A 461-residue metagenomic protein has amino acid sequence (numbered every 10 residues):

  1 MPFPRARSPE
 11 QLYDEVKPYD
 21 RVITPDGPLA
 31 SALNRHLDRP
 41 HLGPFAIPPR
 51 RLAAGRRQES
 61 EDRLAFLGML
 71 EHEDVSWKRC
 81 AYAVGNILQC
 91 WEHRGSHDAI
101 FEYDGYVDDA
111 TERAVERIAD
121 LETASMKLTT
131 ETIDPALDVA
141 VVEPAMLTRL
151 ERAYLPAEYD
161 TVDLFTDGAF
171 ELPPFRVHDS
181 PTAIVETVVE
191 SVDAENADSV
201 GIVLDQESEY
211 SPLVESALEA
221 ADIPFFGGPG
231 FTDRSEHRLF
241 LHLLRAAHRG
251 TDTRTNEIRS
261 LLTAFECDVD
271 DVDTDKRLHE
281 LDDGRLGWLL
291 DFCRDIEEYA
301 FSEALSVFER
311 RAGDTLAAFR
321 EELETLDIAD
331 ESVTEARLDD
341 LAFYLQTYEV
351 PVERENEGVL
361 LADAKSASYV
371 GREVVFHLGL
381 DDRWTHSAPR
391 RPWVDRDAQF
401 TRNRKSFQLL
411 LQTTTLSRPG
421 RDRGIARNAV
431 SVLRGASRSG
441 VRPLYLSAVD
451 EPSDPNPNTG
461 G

Functional and structural regions predicted by a protein language model:
M1-V75, D160-V272: Conserved short internal alpha-helix adjacent to the catalytic or cofactor-binding core of large enzyme scaffolds
I23-P28, V141-L147, L204-E207, G228-P229 (+4 more regions): Structural motif
A32-R39, L150-D160, S211-A221, A429-E451: Short, aromatic/basic amphipathic alpha-helical patches
H41, F45-R51, L67-E112: Coupling/switch/interface segments within P-loop NTPase motor domains and analogous charged loops in nucleic-acid
H93-F170, V177-S180, V359-L360, E373-V374: Conserved helicase NTPase motor core
P135-A140, T263-V374, H386: Accessory C-terminal helicase-associated subdomains
F240-D295, V432-G461: Polynucleotide-recognition surfaces of large bacterial nucleic-acid defense/processing enzymes
A388-G460: C-terminal accessory regions
